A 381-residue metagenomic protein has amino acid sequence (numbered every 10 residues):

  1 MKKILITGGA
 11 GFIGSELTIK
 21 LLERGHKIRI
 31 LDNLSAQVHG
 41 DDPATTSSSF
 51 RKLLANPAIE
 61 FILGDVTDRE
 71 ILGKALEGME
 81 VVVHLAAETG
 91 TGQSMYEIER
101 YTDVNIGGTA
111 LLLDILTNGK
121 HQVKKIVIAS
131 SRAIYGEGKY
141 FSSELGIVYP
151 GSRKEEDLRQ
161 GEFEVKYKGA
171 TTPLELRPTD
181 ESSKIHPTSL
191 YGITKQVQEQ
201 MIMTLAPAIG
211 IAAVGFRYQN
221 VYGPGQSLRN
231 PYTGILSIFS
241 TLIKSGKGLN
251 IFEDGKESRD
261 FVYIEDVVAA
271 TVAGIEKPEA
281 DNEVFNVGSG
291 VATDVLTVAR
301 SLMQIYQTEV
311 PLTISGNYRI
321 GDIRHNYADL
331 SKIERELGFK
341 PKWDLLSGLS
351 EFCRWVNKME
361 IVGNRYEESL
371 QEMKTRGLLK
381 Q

Functional and structural regions predicted by a protein language model:
M1-Q219: N-terminal Rossmann-like NAD(P)+-binding domain of SDR-like oxidoreductases, especially those catalyzing
K20-E23, I243-Q381: C-terminal substrate-binding subdomain of Rossmann-fold SDR/epimerase-dehydratase oxidoreductases
Q37-H39, Y135-G138, G225, D294-V295 (+1 more regions): A short beta-to-alpha transition loop/helix N-cap that caps and shapes the active-site region
T46-S49, G90, P231, I235 (+2 more regions): Activation loop
T67, Y96, V104-G107, S182 (+7 more regions): Residue-level signal for the nucleotide or nucleotide-sugar donor/cofactor binding architecture
S94, Y167-S189, A213-L228, I238-V262 (+1 more regions): A conserved pocket-lining segment of Rossmann-fold NAD(P)-dependent short-chain dehydrogenase/reductase
T109-A110, Q196-M203, L236-S240, A269 (+1 more regions): Conserved active-site helix of classical SDR/Rossmann-fold NAD(P)-dependent CH-OH oxidoreductases
